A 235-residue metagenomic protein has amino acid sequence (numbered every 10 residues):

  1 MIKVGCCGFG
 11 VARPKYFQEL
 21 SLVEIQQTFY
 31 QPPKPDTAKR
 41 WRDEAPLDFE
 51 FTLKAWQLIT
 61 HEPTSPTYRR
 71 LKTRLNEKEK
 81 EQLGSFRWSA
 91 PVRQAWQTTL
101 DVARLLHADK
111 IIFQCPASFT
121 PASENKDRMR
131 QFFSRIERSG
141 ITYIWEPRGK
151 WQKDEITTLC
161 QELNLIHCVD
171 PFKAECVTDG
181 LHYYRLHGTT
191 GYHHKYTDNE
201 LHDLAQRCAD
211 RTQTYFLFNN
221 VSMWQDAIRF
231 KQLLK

Functional and structural regions predicted by a protein language model:
M1-K235: Residues lining hydrophobic/aromatic ligand-binding pockets adjacent to catalytic sites
